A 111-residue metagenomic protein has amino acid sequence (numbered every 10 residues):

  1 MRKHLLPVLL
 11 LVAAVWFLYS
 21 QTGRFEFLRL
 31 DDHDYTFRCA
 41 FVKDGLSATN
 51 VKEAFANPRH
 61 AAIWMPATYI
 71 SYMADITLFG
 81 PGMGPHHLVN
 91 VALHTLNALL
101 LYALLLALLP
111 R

Functional and structural regions predicted by a protein language model:
M1-R111: Polytopic membrane enzymes that build or remodel cell-surface glycoconjugates and lipids
